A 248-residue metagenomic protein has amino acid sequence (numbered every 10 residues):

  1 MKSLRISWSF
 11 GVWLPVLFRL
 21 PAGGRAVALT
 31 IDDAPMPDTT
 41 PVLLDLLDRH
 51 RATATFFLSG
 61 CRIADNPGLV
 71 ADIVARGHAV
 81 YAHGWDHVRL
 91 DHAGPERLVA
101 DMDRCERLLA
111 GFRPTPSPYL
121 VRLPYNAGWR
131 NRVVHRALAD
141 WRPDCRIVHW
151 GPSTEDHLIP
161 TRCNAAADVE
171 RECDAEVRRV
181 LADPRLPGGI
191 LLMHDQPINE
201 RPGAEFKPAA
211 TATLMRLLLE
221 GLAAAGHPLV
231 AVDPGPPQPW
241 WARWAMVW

Functional and structural regions predicted by a protein language model:
K2, F10-G23, R49-H50, A64 (+1 more regions): C-terminal domain-boundary segment and adjacent tail
K2-R97, D101-R104, L108-G111, S117 (+1 more regions): Active-site beta->alpha N-cap acidic-glycine motif
W8, W13, W85, Y125 (+5 more regions): A residue-identity detector for tryptophan
T53, E170-E172, V247: Juxtamembrane helix-loop transition sites at the ends of transmembrane segments in multi-pass membrane proteins
L58, G84, G151, D233-P234: Residue-level recognition of beta-strand->loop/alpha-helix junctions
A64-D65, R89-A223, H227-P228, P234-G235: Catalytic domains of cell-wall/extracellular-matrix polysaccharide-remodeling enzymes, centered on de-N-acetylation
